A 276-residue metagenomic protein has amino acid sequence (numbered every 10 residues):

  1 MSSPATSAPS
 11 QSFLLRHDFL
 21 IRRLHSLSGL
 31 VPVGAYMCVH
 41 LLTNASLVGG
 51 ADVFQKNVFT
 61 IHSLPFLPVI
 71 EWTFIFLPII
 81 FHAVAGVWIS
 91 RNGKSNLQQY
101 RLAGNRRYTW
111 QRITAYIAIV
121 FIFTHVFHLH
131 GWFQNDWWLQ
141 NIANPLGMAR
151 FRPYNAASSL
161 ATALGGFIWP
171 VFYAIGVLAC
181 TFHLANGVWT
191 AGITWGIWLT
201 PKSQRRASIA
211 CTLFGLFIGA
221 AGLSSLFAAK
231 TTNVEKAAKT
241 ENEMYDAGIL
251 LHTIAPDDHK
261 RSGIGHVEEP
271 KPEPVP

Functional and structural regions predicted by a protein language model:
M1-P276: Membrane-embedded alpha-helical bundles that constitute the cytochrome b-like, heme-associated redox core of multi-pass
